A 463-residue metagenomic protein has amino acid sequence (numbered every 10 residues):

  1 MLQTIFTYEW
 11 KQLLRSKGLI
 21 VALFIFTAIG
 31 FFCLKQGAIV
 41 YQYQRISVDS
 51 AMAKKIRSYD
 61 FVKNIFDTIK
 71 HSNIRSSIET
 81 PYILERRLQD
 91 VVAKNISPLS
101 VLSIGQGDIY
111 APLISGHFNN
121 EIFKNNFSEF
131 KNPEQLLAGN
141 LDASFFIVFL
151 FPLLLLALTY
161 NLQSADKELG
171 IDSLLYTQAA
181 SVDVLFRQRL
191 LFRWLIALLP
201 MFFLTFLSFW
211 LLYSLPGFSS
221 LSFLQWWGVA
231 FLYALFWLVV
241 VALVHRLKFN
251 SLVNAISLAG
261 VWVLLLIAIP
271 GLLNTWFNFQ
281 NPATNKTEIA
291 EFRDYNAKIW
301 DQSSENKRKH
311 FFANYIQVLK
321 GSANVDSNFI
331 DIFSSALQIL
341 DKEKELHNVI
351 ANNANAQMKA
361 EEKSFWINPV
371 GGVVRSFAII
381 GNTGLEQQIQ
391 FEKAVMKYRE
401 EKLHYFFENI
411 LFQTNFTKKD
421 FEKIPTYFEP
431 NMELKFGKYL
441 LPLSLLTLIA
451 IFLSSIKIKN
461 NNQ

Functional and structural regions predicted by a protein language model:
M1-E134, W262-Q463: Transmembrane alpha-helical segments and their membrane-interface loop/helix boundaries that make up the transmembrane
L2-T7, D183, R187, S220 (+1 more regions): Alpha-helical membrane-protein architecture signal
K11, Y160-S164, S208, L212 (+5 more regions): Membrane-water interface at transmembrane helix exits
L14, A157-L199, N461-N462: Helix-loop-helix units of permease transmembrane domains in multi-pass membrane transporters, especially ABC
R15-S16, F231-I269: A structural motif at transmembrane helix-loop-helix junctions in multipass membrane proteins
K17-G18, S181-V182, S219, S251-N254: Membrane-helix interface segments
I25, I29-A38, E134-L153, F192-F249 (+2 more regions): Secretory targeting signals
G139-L169, T447-A450: Long, hydrophobic alpha-helical segments
